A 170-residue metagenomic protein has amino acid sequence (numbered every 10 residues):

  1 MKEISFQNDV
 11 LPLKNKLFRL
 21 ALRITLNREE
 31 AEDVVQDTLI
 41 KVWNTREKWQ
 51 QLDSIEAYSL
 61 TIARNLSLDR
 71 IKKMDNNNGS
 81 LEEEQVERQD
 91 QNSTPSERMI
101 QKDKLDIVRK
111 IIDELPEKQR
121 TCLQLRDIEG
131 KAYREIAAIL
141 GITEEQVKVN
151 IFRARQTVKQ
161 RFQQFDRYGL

Functional and structural regions predicted by a protein language model:
M1-R19, E32: A short, charge-rich alpha-helical start-of-domain segment used by transcription regulators
F6, D106-L115: Short amphipathic alpha-helical boundary/capping segments
L13-K14, I24, Q124-K131: Short helix-capping/turn signature of helix-turn-helix
R19, D33-I40, D53-N65: Structural recognition of an alpha-helix C-terminal capping motif at a helix-to-coil junction
T61-L81, Q101: Arg/Lys-rich amphipathic alpha helix in sigma70-family domain 2
N77-Q101, A132: Internal acidic/polar
D113, E117-T121, E129-Q146: Helix-turn-helix DNA-binding module
L140-Q164: DNA-recognition helix of helix-turn-helix
